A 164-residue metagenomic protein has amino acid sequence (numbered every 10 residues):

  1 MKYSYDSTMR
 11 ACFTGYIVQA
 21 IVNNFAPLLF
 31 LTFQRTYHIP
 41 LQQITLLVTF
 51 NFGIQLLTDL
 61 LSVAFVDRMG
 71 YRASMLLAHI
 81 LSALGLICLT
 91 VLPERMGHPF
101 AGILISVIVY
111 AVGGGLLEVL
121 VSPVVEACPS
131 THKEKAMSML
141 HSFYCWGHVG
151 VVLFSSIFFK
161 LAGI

Functional and structural regions predicted by a protein language model:
S7-L41, D59, S122: Extracytoplasmic
I17, P99-L117: Hydrophobic core of transmembrane alpha-helices in multi-pass small-molecule transporters, especially MFS/SLC-type
L46-A64: Central cavity-lining transmembrane alpha-helices of secondary-active solute carriers, predominantly the Major
T58-Y71, F159: Helix-to-loop junctions at the C-terminal end of transmembrane segments in multipass secondary transporters
R72-M75, I103: Primarily marks hydrophobic transmembrane alpha-helices of the MFS/SLC 12-helix fold
I80-G97: C-terminal ends and interior cores of transmembrane alpha-helices in multi-pass membrane transporters/permeases
L116-P129: Intracellular juxtamembrane helix-capping segments at the cytosolic ends of symmetry-related transmembrane helices
T131-H132, M139-I164: Helix-loop-helix hairpin linking two adjacent transmembrane segments in secondary transporters
